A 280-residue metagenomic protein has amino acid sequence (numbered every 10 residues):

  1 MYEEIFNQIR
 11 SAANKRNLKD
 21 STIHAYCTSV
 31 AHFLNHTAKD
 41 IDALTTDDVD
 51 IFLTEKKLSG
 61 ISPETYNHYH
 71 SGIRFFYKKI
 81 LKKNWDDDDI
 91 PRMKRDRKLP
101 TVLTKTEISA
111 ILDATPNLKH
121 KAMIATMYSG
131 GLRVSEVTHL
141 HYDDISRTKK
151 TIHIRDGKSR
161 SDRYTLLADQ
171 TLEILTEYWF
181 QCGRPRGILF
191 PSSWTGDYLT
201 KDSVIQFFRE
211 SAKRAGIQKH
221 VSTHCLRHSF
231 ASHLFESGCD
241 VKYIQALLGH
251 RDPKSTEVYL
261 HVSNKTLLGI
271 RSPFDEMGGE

Functional and structural regions predicted by a protein language model:
M1-E280: Conserved catalytic core of the tyrosine transesterase superfamily
